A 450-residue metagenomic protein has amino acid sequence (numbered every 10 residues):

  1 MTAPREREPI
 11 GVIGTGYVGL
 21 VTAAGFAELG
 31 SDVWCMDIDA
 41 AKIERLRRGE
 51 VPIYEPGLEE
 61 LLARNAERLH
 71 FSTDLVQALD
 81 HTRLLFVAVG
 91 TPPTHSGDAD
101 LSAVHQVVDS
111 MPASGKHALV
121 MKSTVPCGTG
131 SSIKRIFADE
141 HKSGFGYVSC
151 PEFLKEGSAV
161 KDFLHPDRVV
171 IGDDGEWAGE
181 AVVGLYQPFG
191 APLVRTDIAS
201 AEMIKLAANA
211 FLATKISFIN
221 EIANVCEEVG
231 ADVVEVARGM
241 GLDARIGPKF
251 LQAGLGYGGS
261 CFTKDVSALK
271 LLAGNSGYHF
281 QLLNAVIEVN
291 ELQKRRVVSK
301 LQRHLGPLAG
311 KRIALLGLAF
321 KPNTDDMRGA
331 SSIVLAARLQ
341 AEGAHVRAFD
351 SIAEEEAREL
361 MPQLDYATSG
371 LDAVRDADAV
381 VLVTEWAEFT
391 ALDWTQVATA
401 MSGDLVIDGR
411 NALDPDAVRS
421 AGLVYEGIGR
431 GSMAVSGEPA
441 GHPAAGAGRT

Functional and structural regions predicted by a protein language model:
T2-T450: Structural/interface elements that position substrates and couple domains in central-metabolism enzymes
